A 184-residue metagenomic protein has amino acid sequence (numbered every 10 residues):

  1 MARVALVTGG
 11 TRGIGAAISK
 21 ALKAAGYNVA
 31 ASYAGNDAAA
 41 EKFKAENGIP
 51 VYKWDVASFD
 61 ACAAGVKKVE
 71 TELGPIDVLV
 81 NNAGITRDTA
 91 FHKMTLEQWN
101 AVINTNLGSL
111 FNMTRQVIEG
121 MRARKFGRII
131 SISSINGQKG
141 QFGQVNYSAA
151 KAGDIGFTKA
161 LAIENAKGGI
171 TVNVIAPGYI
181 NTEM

Functional and structural regions predicted by a protein language model:
T11-R12: Conserved glycine-rich cofactor-binding loop
W54-G65, L96: The beta1-alpha1 cofactor-binding region of Rossmann-like NAD(H)/NADP(H)-dependent oxidoreductases
A90-F91, Q98-I103, I129: Substrate-binding pocket helix/loop in short-chain dehydrogenase/reductase
H92, K139-V145, K167-G168: Active-site loop immediately N-terminal to the catalytic Tyr-X3-Lys motif of short-chain dehydrogenase/reductase
T114, A150, T158: Active-site helix of classical SDR
E119, I163-E164: Alpha-helical segment proximal to the catalytic Tyr-Lys
S134: Residue(s) in the substrate-gating loop at a strand-loop-helix junction that position the organic substrate next
